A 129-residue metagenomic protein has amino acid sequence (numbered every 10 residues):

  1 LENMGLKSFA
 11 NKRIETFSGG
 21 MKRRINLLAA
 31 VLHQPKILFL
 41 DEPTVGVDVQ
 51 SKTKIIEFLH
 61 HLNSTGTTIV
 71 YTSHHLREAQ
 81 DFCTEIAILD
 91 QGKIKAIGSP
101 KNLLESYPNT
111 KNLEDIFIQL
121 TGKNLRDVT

Functional and structural regions predicted by a protein language model:
L1-F9: Conserved ABC ATPase "signature" region
R13-F17: Conserved ABC ATPase signature
L38-D41: Catalytic Walker B motif of ABC-type/P-loop ATPase nucleotide-binding domains
T53-T65: Helical segment within the ABC ATPase nucleotide-binding domain
A79-D81: A short, surface-exposed alpha-helical micro-motif characterized by mixed small hydrophobic and charged/polar residues
I97-G98: ABC ATPase "signature
